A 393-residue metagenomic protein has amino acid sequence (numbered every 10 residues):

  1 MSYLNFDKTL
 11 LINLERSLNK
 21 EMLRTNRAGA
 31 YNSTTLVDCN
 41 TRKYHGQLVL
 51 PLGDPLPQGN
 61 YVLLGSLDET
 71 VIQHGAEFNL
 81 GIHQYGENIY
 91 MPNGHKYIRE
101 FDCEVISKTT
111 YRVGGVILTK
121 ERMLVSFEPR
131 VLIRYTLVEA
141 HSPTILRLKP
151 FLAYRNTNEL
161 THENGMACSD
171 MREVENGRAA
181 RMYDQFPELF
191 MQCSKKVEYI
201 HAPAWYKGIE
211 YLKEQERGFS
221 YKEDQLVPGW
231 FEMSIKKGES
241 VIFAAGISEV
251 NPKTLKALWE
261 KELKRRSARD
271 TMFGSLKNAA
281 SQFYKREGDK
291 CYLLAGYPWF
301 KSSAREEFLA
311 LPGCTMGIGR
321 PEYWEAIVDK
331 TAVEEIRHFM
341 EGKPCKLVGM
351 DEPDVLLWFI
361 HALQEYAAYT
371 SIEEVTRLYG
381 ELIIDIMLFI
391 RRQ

Functional and structural regions predicted by a protein language model:
M1-A268, P298, R320, A332-V333 (+1 more regions): Terminal accessory carbohydrate-recognition/targeting modules of carbohydrate-active enzymes
E139-A140, T161-E163, I235-K237, E307 (+1 more regions): Aromatic-rich carbohydrate-recognition surfaces in CAZymes
T144, S234, M272-L276, I386: Alpha-helical structural motif
E210-R217, K277-K290, K330-F339: Active-site-adjacent bridging/hinge elements
E260-Y297, A326: Conserved oxyanion/phosphate-binding beta-strand-loop segments in alpha/beta enzyme cores
G288-E307, P344-C345: Internal amphipathic alpha-helical repeat/solenoid segments
